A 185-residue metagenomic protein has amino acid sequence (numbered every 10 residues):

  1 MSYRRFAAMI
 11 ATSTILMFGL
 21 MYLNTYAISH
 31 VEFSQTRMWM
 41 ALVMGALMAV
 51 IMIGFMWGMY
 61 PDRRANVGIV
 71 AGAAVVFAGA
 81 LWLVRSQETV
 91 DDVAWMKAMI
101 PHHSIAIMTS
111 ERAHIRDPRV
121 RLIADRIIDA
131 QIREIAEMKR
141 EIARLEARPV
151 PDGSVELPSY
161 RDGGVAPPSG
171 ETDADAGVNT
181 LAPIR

Functional and structural regions predicted by a protein language model:
M1-R185: His/Met- and acidic-residue-enriched segments that coordinate or traffic transition-metal cofactors and support
